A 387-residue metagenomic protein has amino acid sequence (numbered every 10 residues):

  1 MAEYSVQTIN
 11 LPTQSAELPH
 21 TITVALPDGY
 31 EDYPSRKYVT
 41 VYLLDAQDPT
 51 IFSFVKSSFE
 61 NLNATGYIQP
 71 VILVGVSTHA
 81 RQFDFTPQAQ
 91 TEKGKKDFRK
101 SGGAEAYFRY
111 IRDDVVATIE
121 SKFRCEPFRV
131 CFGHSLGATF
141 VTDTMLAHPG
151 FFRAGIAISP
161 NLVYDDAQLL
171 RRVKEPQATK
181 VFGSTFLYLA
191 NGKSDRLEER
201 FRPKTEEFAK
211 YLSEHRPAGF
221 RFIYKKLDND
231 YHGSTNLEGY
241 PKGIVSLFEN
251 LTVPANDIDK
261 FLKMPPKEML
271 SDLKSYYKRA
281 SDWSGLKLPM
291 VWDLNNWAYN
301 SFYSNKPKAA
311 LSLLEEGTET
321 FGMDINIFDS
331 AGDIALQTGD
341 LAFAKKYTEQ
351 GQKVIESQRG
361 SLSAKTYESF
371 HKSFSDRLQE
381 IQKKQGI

Functional and structural regions predicted by a protein language model:
M1-V39, G317: A domain-start/cap signature at the N-terminus of enzymes
E31, P87-V130, H134: Gly/Ser-rich "nucleophile elbow"/oxyanion-hole loop immediately N-terminal to the catalytic nucleophile in hydrolases
Q47-F108: Active-site machinery of serine-nucleophile hydrolases
P149, L288, F321-G322, E356: Short coil turns that delineate tetratricopeptide repeat
V163-K226: The feature captures the conserved acid-bearing segment of alpha/beta-hydrolase catalytic domains
E206, R216-K287, S369-Q382: C-terminal catalytic histidine-bearing segment of alpha/beta-hydrolase fold enzymes
N296-W297, S330-A331, L378: Structural register within alpha-helical repeat arrays
Y299, D333-L336: Residue-level recognition of tetratricopeptide repeat
